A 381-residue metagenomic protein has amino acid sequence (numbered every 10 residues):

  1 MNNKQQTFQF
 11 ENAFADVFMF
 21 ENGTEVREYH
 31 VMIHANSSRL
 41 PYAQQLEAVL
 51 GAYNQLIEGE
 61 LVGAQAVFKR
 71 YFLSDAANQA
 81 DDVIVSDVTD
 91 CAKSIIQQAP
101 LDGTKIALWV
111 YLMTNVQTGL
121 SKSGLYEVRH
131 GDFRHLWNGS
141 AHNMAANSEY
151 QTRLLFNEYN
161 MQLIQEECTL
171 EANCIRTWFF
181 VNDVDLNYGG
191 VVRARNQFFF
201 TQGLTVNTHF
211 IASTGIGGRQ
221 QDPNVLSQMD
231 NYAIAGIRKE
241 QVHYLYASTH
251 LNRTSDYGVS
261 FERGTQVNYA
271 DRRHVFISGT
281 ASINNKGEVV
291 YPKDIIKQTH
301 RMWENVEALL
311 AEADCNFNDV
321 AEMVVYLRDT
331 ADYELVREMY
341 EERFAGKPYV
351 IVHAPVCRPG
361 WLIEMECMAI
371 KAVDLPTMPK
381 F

Functional and structural regions predicted by a protein language model:
M1-A321, L327-F381: N-terminal presequence-like segments and the immediate start of the first folded domain
